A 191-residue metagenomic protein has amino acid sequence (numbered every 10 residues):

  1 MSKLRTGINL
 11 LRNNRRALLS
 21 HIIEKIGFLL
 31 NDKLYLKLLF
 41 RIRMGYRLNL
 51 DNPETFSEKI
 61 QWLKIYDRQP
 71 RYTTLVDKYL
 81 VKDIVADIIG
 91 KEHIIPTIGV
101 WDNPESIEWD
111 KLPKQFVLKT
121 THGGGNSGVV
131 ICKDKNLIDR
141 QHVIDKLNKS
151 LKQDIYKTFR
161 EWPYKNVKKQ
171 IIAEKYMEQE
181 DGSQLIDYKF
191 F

Functional and structural regions predicted by a protein language model:
M1-D67: Membrane-proximal basic amphipathic "stem/tether" segments
K59-T74, I138, H142: A short, GP-enriched loop/loop-strand-helix hinge that lies immediately N-terminal to, or at the N-terminal rim
K82, E105-E108, G124-V129, R140 (+1 more regions): Short catalytic/ligand-binding loop motif for oxyanion handling, primarily in non-cytosolic enzymes, centered on
I98-D102: Catalytic phosphate/metal-binding cores of nucleic-acid and nucleotide-processing enzymes, i.e., regions that mediate
E105-L118: Acidic/histidine-enriched active-site and ligand-binding environments that engage anionic O-linkages
L112, K135-F191: Phosphate-binding site of ATP-dependent enzymes
